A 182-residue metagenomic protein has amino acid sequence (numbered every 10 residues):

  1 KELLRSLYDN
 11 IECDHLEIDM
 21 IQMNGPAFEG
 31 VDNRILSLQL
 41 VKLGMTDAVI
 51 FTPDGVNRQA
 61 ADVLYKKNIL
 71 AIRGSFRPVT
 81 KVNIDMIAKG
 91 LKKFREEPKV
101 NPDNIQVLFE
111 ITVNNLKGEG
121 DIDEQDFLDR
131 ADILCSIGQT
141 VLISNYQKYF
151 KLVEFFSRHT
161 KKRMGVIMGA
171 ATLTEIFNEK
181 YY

Functional and structural regions predicted by a protein language model:
K1-Y182: Nucleotidyltransferase catalytic core that binds NTPs
